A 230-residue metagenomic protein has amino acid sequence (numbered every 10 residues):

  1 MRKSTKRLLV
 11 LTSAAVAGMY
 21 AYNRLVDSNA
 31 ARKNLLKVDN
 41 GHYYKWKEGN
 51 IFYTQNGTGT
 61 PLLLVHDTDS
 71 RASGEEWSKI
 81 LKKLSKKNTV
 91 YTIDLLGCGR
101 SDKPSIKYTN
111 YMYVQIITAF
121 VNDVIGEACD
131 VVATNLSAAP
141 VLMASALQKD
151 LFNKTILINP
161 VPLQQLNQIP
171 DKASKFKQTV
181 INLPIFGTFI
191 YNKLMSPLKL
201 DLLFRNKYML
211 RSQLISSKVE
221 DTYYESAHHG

Functional and structural regions predicted by a protein language model:
R2-V26: Hydrophobic alpha-helical topogenic segments used for membrane insertion/localization
H42-N56: A short loop-to-beta-strand scaffold at the N-terminal edge of the catalytic core in hydrolase folds
Q55-R100: Conserved HGGG/HGGXW glycine-rich cap/lid loop of the alpha/beta-hydrolase fold
G74-E76, S101-K107, N167-I169: Conserved catalytic-core motifs of eukaryotic protein kinase domains, centered on the activation segment
K82, T92-V132: Active-site loop/oxyanion-hole signature of alpha/beta-hydrolase fold enzymes
V124-P170: Conserved hydrolase catalytic core segment
N167, N192-G230: Conserved alpha/beta-hydrolase catalytic His-Asp/Glu region
N167-F186: A catalytic-pocket lid/entrance helix-loop region that shapes and gates access to the active site across common
